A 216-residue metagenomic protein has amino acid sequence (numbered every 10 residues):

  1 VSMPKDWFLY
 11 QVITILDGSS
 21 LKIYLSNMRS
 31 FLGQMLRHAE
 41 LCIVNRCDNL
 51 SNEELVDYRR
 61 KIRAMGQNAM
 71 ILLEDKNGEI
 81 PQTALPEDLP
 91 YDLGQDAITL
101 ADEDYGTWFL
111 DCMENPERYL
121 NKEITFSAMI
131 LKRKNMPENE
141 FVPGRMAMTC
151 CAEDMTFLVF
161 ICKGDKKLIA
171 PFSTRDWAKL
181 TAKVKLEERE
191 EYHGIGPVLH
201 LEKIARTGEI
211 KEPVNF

Functional and structural regions predicted by a protein language model:
M3, F8-I23, L32, R37-F216: OB-fold and OB-like single-stranded nucleic-acid-recognition modules and their adjacent interaction interfaces
M28: Short regulatory helix/loop adjacent to the ATP-binding pocket of P-loop NTPases
